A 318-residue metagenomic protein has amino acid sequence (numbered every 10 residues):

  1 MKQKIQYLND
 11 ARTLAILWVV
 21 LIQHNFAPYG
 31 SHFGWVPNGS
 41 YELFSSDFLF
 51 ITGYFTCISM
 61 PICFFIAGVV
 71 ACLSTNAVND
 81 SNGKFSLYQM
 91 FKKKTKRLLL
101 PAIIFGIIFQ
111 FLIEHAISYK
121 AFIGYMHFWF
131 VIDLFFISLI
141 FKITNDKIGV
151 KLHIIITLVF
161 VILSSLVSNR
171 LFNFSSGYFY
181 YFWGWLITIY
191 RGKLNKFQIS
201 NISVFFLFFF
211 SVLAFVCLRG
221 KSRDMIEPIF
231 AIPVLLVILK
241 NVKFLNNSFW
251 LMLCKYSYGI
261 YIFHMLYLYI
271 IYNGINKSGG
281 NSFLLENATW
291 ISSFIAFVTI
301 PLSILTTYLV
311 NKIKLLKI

Functional and structural regions predicted by a protein language model:
M1-F160, S278-I318: Membrane-cytosol interface segments of multi-pass membrane proteins, especially ER/Golgi lipid-handling enzymes
L17-H24, G106-E114, T157-N169, F205-R219 (+2 more regions): Aromatic-anchored segments of alpha-helical transmembrane domains
M60-L73, F130-I143, S168-F197, M225-L245 (+1 more regions): Specific transmembrane alpha-helix
H115, N145-K151, L166-F172, L218-R223: Transmembrane helix interruption/hinge and helix-loop junction motifs
F174-W185, I189-G259, L266-S278, S282-S292: Alpha-helical transmembrane segments and terminal signal-anchor/GPI-anchor hydrophobic tails, characterized by long
